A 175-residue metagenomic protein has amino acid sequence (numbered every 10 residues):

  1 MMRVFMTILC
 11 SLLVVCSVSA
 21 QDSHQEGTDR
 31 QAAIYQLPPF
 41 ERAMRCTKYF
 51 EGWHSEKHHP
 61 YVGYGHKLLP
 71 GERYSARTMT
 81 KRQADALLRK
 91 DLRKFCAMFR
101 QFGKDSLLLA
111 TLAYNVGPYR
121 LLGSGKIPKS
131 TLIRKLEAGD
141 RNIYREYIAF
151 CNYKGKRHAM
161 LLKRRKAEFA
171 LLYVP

Functional and structural regions predicted by a protein language model:
M1-V4: Positively charged n-region of N-terminal signal peptides that target proteins for export
M6-V15: Bacterial N-terminal signal peptides
Q21-H54, H66, P70-R73, M79-K90 (+2 more regions): Long, amphipathic alpha-helical surface segments
S55-H59, M98-L108, E146: Surface-exposed patches in mature extracellular/periplasmic domains of secreted proteins
H58-V62, H66: Early exported N-terminus immediately downstream of N-terminal targeting peptides
S106-R120: Short N-proximal segments of mature Sec-exported proteins
